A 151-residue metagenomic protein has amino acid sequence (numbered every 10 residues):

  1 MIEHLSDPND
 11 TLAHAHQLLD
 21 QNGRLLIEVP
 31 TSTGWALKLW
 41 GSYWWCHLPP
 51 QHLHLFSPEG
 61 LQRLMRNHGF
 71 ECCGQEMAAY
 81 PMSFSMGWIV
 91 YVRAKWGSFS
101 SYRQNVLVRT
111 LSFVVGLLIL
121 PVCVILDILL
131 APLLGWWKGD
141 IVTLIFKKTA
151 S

Functional and structural regions predicted by a protein language model:
M1-W40, P50-N67, T143-A150: Conserved SAM-binding loop
G34, S101-F113, L120: Coil-to-alpha-helix initiation sites in intrinsically disordered, low-complexity, charged segments
W40-P49, W88-W96: Short glycine/proline- and charge-enriched loop/turn segments that cap or connect secondary-structure elements
P58-A78, G116-V122, T149-A150: A SAM-dependent methyltransferase catalytic signature shared across enzymes that methylate proteins
C73-V106: Conserved catalytic loop of SAM-dependent methyltransferase domains
T110-P132: A hydrophobic membrane-anchoring feature enriched in long, contiguous, low-charge segments that mark signal-anchor
D127-S151: C-terminal lobe and adjacent flexible extensions of AdoMet/dcAdoMet transferase-like proteins
